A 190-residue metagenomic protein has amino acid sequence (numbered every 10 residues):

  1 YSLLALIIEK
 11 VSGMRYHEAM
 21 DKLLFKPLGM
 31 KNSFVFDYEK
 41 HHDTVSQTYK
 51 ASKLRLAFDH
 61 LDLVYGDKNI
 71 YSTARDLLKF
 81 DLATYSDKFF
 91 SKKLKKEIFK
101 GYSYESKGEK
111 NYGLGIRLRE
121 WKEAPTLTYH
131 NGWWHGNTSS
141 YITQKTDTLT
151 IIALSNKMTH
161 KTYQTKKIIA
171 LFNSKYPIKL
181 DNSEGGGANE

Functional and structural regions predicted by a protein language model:
Y1-H135: Short, surface-exposed loop or secondary-structure junction motifs that flank catalytic or metal-binding residues
I8, K157-M158: Short, glycine/serine-rich, charged loops/turns that create anion-binding and catalytic segments at active sites
F36-D37, V45, E97-I98, T143-D147 (+2 more regions): Short, charged/polar low-complexity linear motifs in solvent-exposed/disordered segments
S46-T48, G115-R117, T150, Q164-I169 (+1 more regions): Glycine-centered structural positions embedded in regular secondary structure
P125, T150, H160-T162: Intrinsically disordered, low-complexity acidic/polar segments
W134-T138, T159-T162: A short local loop/turn or secondary-structure capping micro-motif enriched for an aromatic residue
S139-K157: Short, well-ordered beta-strand elements
M158-E190: Short, gly/Ser/Thr-rich active-site loops of penicillin-recognizing serine hydrolases
